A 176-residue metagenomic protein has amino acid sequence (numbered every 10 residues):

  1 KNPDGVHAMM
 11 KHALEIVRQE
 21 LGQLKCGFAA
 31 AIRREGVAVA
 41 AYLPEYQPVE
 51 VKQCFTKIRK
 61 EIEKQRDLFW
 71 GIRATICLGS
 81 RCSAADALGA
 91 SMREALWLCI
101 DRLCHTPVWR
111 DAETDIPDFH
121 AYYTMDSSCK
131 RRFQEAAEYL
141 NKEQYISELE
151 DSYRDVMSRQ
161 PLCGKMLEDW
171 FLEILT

Functional and structural regions predicted by a protein language model:
N2-G5, M9, Q19-T176: Cytosolic nucleotide-utilizing catalytic cores of signal-transduction proteins
I16: Hotspots on structured nucleic-acid-binding interfaces, especially in canonical RNA/DNA-binding domains
